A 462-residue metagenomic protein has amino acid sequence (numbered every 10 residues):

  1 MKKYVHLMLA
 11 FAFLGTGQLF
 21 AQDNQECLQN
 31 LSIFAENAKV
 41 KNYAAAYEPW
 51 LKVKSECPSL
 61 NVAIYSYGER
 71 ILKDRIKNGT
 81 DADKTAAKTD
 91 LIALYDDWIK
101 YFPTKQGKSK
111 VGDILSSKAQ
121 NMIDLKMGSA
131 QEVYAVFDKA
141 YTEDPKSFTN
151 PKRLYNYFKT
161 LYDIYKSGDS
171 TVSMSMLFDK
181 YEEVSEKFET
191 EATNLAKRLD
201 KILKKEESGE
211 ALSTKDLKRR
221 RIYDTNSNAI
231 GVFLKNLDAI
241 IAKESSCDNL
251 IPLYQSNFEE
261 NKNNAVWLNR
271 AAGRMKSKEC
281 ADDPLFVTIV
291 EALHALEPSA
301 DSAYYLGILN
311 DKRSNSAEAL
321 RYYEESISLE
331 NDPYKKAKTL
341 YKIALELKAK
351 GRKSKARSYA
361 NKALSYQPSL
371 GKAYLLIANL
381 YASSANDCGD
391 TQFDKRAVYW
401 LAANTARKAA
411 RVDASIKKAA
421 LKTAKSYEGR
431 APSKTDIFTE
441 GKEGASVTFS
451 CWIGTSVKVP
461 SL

Functional and structural regions predicted by a protein language model:
M1-C27, E69: Bacterial Sec-dependent N-terminal signal peptides
Q22-L285, L421-Y427, G441-L462: Preference for long, solvent-exposed alpha-helical segments and helix-linker "stalks"
A35, R70, Q120, K159 (+6 more regions): Residue-level recognition of tetratricopeptide repeat
W50, K88-L91, Y95, F137 (+5 more regions): Hydrophobic/aromatic packing residues within the alpha-helices of TPR/SEL1-like helical repeat arrays
V53, W98, A140, A292-L293 (+3 more regions): Canonical positions in the second alpha-helix
E56, Y101, E143, A295-L296 (+3 more regions): Structural marker of alpha-solenoid helical repeat scaffolds
L60-N61, V111, S147, N264-A265 (+4 more regions): Residue-level recognition of tetratricopeptide repeat
